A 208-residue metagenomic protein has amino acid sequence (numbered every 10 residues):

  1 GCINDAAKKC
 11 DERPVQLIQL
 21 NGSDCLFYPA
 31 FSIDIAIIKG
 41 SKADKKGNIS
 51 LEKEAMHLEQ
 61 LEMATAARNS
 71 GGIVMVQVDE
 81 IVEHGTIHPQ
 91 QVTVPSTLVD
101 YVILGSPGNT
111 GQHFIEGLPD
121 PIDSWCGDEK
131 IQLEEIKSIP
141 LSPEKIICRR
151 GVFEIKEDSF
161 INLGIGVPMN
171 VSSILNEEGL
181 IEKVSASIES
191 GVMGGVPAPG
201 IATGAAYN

Functional and structural regions predicted by a protein language model:
G1-N208: Conserved alpha/beta enzyme-core scaffold
